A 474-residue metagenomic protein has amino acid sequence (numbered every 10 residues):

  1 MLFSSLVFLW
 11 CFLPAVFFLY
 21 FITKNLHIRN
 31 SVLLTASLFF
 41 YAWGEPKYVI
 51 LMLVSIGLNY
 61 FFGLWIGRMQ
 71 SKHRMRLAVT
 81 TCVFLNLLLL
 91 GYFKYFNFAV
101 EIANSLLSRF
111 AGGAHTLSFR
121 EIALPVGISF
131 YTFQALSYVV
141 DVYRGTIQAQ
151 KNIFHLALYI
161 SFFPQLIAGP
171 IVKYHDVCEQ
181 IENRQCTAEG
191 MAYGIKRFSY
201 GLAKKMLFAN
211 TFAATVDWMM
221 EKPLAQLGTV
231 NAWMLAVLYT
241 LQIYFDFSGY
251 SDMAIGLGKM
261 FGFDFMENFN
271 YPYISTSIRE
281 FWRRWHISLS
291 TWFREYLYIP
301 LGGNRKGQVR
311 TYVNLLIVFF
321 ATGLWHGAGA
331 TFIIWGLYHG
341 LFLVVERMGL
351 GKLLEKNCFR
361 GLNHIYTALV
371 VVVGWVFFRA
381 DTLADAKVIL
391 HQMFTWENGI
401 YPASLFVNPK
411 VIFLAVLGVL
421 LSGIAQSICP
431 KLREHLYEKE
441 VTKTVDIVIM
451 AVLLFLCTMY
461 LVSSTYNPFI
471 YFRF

Functional and structural regions predicted by a protein language model:
M1-Q426, P430, E434-R473: Membrane-embedded transmembrane alpha-helical bundles that form the catalytic cores of multi-pass lipid-modifying
